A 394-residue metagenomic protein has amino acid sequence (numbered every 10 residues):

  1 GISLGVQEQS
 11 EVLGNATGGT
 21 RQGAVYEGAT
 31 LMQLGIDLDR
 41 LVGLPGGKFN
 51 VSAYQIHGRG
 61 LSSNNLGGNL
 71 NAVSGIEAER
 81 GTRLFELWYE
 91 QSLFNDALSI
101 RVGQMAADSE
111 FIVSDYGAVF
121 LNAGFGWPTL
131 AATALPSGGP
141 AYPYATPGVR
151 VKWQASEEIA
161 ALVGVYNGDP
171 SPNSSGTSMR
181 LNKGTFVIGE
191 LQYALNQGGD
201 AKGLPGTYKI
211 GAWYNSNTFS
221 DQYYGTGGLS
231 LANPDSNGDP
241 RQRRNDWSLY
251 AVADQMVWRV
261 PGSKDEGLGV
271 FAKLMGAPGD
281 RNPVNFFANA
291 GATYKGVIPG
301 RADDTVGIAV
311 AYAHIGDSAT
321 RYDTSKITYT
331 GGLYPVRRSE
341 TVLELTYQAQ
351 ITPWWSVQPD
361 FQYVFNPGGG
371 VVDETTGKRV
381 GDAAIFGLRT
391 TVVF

Functional and structural regions predicted by a protein language model:
G1-L4, D37-F49, F94-A97, E158 (+4 more regions): Short loop/turn motifs that connect adjacent beta-strands in outer-membrane beta-barrel proteins
G1-T17, R321: N-terminal regions that are enriched for targeting/export leaders and immediately downstream pro/stem segments
V6-V12, F49-Q55, I100-Q104, A161-N167 (+6 more regions): Transmembrane beta-barrel strands of outer-membrane/channel proteins
G23, E27-G168, N282-N289, V297-Y322: Outer membrane beta-barrel
G28-M32, T82-Y89, A145-V151, T185-L191 (+4 more regions): Hydrophobic, lipid-facing positions within transmembrane beta-strands of outer-membrane proteins
A132-V260, D265-V270, L274-P278, Y294: Signature for the C-terminal beta-barrel architecture of outer-membrane proteins
E190-Y193, G211-W247, R259, P278-F286 (+2 more regions): Outer membrane beta-barrel transmembrane domains
I308, V380-F394: Outer-membrane beta-barrel "beta-signal"
